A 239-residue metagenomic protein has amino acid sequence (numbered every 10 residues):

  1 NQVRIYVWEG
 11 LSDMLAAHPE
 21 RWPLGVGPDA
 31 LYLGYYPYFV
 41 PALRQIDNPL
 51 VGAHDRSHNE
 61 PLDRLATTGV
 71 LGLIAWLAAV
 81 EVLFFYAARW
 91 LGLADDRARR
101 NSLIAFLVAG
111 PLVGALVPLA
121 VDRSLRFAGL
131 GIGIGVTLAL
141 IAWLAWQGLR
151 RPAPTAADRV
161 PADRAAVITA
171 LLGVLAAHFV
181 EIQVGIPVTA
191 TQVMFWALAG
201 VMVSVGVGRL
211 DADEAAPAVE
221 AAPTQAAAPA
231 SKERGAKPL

Functional and structural regions predicted by a protein language model:
N1-A66: Interfacial juxtamembrane loops and adjacent helix segments that form the catalytic/substrate-binding surfaces
N48-L93, A165, T169, E181 (+2 more regions): Polyanion-binding and phosphate-handling cores
P61-T68, R100-G133, T169-W196: Membrane helix-loop boundary segments at the extracytoplasmic
V70-L107, T137-A166: Hydrophobic transmembrane alpha-helices and their immediate junctions
V82-I134, R151, G206-A221: Internal, charge-rich low-complexity segments
G133-W146, F195-P217: Hydrophobic cores of alpha-helical transmembrane segments in multi-pass inner/ER membrane proteins, independent
A218-A230: Intrinsically disordered or compositionally simple regulatory linkers and C-terminal tails in signal-transduction
E233-L239: Internal/C-terminal transmembrane anchor helices
